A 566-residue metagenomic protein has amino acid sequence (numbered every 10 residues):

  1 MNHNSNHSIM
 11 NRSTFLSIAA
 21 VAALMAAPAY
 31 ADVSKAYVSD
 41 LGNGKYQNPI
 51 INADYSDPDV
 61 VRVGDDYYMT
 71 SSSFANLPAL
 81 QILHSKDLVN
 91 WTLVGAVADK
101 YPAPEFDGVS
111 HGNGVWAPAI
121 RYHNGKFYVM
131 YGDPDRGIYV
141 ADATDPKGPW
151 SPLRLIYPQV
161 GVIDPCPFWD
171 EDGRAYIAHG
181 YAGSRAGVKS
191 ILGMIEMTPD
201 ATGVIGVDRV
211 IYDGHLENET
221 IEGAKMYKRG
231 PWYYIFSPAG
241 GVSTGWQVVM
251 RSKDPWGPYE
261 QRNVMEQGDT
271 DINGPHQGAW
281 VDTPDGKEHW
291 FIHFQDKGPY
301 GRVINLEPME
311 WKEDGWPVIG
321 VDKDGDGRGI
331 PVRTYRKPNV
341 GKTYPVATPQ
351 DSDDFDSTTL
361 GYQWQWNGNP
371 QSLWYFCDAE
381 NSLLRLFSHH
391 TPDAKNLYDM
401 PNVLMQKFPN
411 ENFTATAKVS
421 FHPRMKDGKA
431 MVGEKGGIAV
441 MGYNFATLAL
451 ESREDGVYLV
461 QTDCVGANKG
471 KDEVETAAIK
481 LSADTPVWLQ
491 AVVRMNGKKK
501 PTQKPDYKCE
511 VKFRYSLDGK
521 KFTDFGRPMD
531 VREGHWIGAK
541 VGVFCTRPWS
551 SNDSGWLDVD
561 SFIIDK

Functional and structural regions predicted by a protein language model:
N4-S17: Bacterial N-terminal signal peptides that target proteins for export
S17-A26: Bacterial N-terminal signal peptides
Y30-K566: Carbohydrate-active catalytic/glycan-binding domains of CAZyme proteins, especially the secreted or lumenal ectodomains
